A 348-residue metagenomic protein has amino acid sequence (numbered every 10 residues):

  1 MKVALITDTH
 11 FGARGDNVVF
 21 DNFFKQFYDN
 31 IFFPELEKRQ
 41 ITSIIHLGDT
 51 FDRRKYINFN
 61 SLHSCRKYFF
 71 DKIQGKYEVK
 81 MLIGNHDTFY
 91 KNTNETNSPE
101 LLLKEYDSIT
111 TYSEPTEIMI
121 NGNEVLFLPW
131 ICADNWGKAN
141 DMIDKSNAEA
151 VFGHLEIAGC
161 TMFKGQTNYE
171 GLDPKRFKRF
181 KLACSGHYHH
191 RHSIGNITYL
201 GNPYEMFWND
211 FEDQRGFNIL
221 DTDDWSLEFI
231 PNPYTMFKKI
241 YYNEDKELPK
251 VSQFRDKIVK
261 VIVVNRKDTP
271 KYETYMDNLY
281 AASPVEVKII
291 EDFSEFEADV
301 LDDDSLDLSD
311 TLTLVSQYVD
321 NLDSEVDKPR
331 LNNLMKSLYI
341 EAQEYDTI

Functional and structural regions predicted by a protein language model:
M1-S64, K138-N147, S337, E341 (+1 more regions): N-terminal active-site segment of His-dependent metallophosphoesterases
L5-T7, S43-D49, E78-N85, T110-P115 (+4 more regions): Active-site neighborhood of phospho(di)ester-bond hydrolases with catalytic His/Asp-centered motifs
H10-R14, D52-K55, L82-T93, I118-M119 (+4 more regions): Active-site environment of divalent metal-dependent phosphoester hydrolases
C65, D87-K175, P203: Conserved catalytic scaffold of divalent metal-dependent phosphoesterases
F70-G75, M142-S146, D173-R179, V251-R255: Short, conserved loop/helix-junction motifs that constitute active-site signature segments in enzyme catalytic cores
S108-I109, N123-V125, A148-E149, G195-L200 (+1 more regions): Active-site regions of enzymes building and remodeling cell-envelope glycoconjugates
F163-I230: Conserved beta-sheet core of the metallophosphoesterase superfamily
T222-I348: Accessory, non-catalytic peripheral segments of nucleic-acid enzymes
